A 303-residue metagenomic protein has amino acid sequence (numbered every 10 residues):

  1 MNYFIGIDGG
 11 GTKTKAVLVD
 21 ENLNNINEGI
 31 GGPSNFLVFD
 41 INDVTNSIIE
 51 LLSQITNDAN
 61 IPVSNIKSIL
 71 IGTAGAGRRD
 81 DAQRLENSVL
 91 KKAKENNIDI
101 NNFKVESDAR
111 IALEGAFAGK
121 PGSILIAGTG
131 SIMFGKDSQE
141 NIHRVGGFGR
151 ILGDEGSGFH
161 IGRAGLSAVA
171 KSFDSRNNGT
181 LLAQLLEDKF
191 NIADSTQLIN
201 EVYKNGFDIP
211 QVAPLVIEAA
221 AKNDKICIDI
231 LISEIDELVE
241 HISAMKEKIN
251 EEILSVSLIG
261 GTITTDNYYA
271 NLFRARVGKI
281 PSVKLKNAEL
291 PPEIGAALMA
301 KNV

Functional and structural regions predicted by a protein language model:
M1, E95, N101-I124, N141 (+1 more regions): Conserved phosphate-binding catalytic cores of ATP/NTP-utilizing and phosphoryl-transfer enzymes
M1-S64, A116-S123, A168-V303: ATP-binding/phosphotransfer module of carbohydrate and carboxylate kinases, centering on a glycine-rich
D8, D108, G128: Active-site glycine-centered loops adjacent to acidic/histidine catalytic or metal-binding residues that shape
G29, L90-I98, N141-G149, A275-K284: Glycine/charged-rich beta-loop-alpha catalytic/anionic-binding loops adjacent to active sites
F36-V38, A74-A76, G147-E155, S282-N287: A short glycine/serine-rich beta->alpha loop
T56-K94, K104-V105, E114-F117: Short beta-strand-loop/turn "lid" adjacent to the catalytic site in phosphate-handling enzymes
L70-G77, A127-T129, L254-T264: Glycine-rich beta-strand-to-loop/alpha-helix junction loops that act as flexible
K120-S172, R176: Glycine-rich phosphate-binding loop of actin/hexokinase-like ATP-binding domains
